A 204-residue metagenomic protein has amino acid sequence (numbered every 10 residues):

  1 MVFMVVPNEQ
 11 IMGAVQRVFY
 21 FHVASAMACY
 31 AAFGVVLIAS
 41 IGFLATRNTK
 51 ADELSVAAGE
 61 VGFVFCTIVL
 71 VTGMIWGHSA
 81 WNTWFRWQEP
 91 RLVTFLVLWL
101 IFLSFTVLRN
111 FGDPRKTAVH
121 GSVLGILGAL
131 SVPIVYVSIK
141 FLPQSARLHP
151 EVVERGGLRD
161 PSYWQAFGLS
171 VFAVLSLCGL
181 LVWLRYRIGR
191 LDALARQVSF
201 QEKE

Functional and structural regions predicted by a protein language model:
M1-E204: Polytopic transmembrane helical bundles with strong interfacial aromatic enrichment
